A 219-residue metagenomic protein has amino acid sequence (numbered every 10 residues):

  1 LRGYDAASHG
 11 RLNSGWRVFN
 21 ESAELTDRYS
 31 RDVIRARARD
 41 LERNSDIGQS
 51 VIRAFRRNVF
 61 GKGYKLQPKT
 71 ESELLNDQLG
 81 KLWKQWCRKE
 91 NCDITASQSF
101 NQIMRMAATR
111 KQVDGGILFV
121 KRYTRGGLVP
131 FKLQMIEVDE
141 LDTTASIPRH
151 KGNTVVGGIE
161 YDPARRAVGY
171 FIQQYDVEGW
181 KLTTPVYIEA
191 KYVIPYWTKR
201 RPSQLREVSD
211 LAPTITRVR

Functional and structural regions predicted by a protein language model:
L1-T70: N-terminal-proximal low-complexity accessory segments that begin disordered and transition into the first
H9, S22, P130-K132, V138 (+1 more regions): Generic N-terminal initiation segments characterized by hydrophobic and/or small/turn-forming residues
R37, A54-R56, A107, A212-R219: Generic hydrophobic, helix-prone segments enriched in Leu/Val/Ile
E42-R201: Structured, mid-chain assembly/scaffold modules that mediate subunit interfaces within large macromolecular complexes
Y196-R219: Extended, charged amphipathic alpha-helical segments
